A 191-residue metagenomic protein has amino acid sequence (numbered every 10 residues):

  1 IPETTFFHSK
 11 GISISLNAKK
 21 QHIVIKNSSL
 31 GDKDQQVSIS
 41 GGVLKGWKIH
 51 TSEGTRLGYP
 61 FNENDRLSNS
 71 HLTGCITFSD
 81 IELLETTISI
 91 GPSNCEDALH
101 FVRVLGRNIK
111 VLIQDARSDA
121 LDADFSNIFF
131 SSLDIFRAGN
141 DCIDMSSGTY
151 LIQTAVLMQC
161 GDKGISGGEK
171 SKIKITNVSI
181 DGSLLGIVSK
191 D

Functional and structural regions predicted by a protein language model:
I1-D191: Extracellular beta-rich repeat passengers
